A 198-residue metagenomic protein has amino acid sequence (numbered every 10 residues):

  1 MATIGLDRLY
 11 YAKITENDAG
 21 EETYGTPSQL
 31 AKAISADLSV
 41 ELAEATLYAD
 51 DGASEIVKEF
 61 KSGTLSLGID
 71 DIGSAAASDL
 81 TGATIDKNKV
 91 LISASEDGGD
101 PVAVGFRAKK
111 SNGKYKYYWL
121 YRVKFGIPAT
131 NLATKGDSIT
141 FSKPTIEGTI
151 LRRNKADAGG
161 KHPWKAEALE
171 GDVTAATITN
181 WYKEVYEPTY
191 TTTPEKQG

Functional and structural regions predicted by a protein language model:
M1-A77, F125-T140: Solvent-exposed edge beta-strands and adjacent loop segments that serve as assembly or binding interfaces
M1-E22, P101-Y115, P194-Q197: Short, structured interface segments that constitute the first stable element of a domain
Y24-Q29, Y117-V123, G160-A168: Short amphipathic beta-strand/extended segments with alternating polar/hydrophobic composition
I34, V104-F106, E167: Intrinsic disorder/low-complexity segments
S54-I56, A83-V90, R122-K124, G136-S138 (+2 more regions): Generic alpha-helical propensity signal that fires on short helical segments and nearby coil/disordered stretches
E55-Y121: Structured, beta-strand-rich domain cores that present glycine/charged loop surfaces used to bind extended ligands
P128-G198: Mixed-charge, glycine-accented linear interaction segment located at domain edges/termini
